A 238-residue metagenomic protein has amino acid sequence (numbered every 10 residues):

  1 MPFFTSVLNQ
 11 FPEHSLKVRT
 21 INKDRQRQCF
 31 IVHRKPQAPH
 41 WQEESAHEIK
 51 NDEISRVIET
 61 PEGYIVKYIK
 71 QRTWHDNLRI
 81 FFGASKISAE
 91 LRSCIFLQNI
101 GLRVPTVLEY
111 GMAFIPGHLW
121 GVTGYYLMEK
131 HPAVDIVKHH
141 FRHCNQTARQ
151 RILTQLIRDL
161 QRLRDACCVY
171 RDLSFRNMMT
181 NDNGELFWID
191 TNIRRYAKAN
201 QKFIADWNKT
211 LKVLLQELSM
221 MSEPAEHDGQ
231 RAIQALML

Functional and structural regions predicted by a protein language model:
M1-A46: Juxta-kinase regulatory segment immediately upstream of eukaryotic protein kinase catalytic domains
K35-V134, D165: Conserved ATP-binding subdomain of kinase catalytic cores across diverse folds
S55-P61, R158-A197: Active-site acidic catalytic loop and adjacent metal/ATP-binding pocket of ATP-dependent phosphoryl transfer enzymes
R72-D76, H143-C144, D190-N192: Short glycine/proline- and charge-enriched loop/turn segments that cap or connect secondary-structure elements
H75-I80, K138-R142, A199-Q201: Short acidic, glycine/proline-rich loop/turn micro-motifs
I80-I87, Q146-L153, I204-W207: Flexible, glycine- and charge-enriched loops at secondary-structure boundaries
S93-R103, V134-R176: Conserved kinase catalytic-core helix
N181-L238: C-lobe/activation-segment region of protein kinase-like
